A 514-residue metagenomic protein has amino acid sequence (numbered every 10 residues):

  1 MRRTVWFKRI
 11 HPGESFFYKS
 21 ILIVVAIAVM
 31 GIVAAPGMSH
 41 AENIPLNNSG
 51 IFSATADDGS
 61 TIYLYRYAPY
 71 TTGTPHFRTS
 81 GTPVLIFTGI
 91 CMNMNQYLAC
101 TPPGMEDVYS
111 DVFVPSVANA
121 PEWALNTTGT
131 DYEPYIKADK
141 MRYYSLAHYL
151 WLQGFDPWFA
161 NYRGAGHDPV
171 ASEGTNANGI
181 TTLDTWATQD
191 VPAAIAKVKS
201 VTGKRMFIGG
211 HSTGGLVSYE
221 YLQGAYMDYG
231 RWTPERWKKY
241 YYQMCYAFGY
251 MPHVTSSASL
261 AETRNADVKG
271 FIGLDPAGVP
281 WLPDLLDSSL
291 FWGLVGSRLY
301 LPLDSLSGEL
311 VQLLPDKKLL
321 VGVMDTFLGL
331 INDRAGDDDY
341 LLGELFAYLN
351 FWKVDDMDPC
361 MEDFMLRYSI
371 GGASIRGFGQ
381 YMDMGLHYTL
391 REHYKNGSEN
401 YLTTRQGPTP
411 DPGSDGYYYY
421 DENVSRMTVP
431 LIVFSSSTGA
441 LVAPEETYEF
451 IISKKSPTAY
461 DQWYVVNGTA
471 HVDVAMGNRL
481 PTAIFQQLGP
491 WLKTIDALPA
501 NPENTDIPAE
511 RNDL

Functional and structural regions predicted by a protein language model:
E42-T71: N-terminal cap/lid segment of alpha/beta-hydrolase-fold proteins
A68-H167, A171: Short, surface-exposed "cap/lid" segments of acyl-processing enzymes
T88, F207-G215, S436: Conserved alpha/beta-hydrolase "nucleophile elbow" surrounding the catalytic nucleophile
N178-K199: Alpha/beta-hydrolase active-site loop
V201-K204, T213-L402: Alpha/beta-hydrolase-fold enzymes
M427, V433-S435: Short beta-strand/loop motif that positions the catalytic acidic residue of the alpha/beta-hydrolase fold
A440-E446: Conserved alpha/beta-hydrolase "acid-adjacent" motif
Q462-L514: Catalytic active-site module of serine/aspartate enzymes centered on a nucleophile-bearing elbow/loop
